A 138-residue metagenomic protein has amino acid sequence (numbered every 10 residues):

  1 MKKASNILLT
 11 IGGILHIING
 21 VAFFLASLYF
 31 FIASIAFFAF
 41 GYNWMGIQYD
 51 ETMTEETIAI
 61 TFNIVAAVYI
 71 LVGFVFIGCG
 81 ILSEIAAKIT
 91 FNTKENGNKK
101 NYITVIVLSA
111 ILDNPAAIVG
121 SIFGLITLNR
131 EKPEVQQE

Functional and structural regions predicted by a protein language model:
K3-A39, I60-N92, K100-P133: Membrane-embedded alpha-helical segments of small multi-pass membrane proteins
F37-T61: Perimembrane loop-to-helix junctions flanking transmembrane segments
E134-E138: Short, highly charged, low-complexity non-transmembrane loops/tails of multi-pass membrane proteins
